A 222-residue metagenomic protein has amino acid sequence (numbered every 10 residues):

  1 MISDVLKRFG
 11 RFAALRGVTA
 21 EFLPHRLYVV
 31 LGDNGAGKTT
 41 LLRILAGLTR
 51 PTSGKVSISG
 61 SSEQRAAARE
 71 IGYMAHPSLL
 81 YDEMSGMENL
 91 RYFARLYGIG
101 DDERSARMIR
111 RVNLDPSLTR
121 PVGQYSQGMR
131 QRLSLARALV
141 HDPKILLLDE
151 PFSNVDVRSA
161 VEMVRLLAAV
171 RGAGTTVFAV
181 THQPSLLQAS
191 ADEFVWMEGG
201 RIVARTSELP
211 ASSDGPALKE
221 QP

Functional and structural regions predicted by a protein language model:
L31-D33: The feature captures the beta-strand-to-loop junction immediately N-terminal to the Walker
A46: Helix-to-loop junction immediately C-terminal to a conserved catalytic motif
G54-R69: Conserved ABC transporter NBD signature motif
R91, D102-S117: Conserved ABC ATPase "signature" region
L146-D149: Catalytic Walker B motif of ABC-type/P-loop ATPase nucleotide-binding domains
V180-H182: H-loop/switch region of ABC-family ATPase nucleotide-binding domains
